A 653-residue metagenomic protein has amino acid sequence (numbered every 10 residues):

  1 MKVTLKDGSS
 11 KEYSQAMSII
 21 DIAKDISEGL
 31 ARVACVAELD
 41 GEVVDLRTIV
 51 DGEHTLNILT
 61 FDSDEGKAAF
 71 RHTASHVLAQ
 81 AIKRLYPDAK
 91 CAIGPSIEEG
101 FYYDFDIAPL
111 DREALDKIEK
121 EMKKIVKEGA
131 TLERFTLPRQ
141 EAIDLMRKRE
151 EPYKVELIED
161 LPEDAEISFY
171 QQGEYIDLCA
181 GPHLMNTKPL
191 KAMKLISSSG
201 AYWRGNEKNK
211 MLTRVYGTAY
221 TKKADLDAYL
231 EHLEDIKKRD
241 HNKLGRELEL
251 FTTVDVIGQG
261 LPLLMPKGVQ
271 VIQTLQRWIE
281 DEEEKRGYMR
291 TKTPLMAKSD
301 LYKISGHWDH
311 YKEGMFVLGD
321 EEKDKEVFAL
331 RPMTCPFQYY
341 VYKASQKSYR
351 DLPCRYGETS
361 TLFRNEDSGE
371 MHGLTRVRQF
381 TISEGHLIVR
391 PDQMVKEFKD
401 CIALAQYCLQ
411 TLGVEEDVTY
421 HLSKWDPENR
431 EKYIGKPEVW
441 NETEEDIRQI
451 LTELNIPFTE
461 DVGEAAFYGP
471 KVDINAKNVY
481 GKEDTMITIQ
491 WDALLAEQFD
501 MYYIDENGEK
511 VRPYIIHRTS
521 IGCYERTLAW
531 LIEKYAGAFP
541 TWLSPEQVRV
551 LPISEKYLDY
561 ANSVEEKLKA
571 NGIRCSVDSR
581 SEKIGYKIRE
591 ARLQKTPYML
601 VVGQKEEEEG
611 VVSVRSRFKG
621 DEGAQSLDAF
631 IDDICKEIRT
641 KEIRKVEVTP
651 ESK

Functional and structural regions predicted by a protein language model:
M1-T73, V77-K90, I97-K653: NTP/phosphate- and nucleic-acid-binding module
